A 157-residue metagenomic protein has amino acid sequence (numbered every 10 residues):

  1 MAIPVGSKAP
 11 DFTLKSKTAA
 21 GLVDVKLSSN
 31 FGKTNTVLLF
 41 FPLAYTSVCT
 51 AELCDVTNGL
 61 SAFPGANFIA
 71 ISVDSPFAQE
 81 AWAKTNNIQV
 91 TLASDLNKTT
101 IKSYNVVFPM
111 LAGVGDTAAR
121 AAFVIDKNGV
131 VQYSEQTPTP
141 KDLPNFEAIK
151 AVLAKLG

Functional and structural regions predicted by a protein language model:
M1-G157: Chalcogenol-based redox active-site neighborhoods
